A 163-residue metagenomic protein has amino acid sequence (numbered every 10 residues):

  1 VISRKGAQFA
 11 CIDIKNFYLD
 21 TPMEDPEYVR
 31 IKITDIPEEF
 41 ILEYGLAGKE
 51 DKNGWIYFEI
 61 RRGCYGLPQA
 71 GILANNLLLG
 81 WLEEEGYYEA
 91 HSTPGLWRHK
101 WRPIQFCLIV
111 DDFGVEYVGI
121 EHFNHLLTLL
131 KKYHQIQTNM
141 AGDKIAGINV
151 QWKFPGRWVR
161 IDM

Functional and structural regions predicted by a protein language model:
V1-M163: Long, low-complexity, charge-biased intrinsically disordered regions
